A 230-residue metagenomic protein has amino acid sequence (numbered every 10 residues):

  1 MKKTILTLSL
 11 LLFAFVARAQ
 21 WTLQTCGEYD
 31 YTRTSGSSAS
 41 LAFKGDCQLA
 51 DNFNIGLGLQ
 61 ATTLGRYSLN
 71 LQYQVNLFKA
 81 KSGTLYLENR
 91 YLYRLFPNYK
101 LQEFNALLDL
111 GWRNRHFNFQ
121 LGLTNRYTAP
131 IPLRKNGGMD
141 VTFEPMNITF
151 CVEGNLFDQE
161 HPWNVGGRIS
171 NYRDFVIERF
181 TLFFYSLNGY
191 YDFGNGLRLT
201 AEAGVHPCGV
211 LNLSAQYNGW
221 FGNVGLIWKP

Functional and structural regions predicted by a protein language model:
T4-F15: Sec-dependent N-terminal signal peptides
A19-L64, I227-K229: Short glycine/proline- and aromatic-enriched beta-strand/turn motifs that initiate or cap beta-hairpins
W21-L23, A50-L57, F78-L87, R115-L121 (+2 more regions): Repeated loop/turn-to-beta-strand initiation elements of outer-membrane beta-barrel proteins
G27-R33, L59-T63, V75, Y91-P97 (+6 more regions): Transmembrane beta-strands of outer-membrane beta-barrel pores
S35-L41, T63-L69, L85, K100-A106 (+5 more regions): Residues that define the transmembrane beta-barrel architecture of outer-membrane proteins
L49-D51, N70-A80, L95, L108-H116 (+4 more regions): Outer-membrane beta-barrel proteins
L87-L101, A129-F143, F175-E178, L211-S214: Flexible, solvent-exposed loop segments that connect beta-strands
N171, E178-P230: Predominantly the C-terminal beta-signal and adjacent terminal strand-loop region of outer-membrane beta-barrel
